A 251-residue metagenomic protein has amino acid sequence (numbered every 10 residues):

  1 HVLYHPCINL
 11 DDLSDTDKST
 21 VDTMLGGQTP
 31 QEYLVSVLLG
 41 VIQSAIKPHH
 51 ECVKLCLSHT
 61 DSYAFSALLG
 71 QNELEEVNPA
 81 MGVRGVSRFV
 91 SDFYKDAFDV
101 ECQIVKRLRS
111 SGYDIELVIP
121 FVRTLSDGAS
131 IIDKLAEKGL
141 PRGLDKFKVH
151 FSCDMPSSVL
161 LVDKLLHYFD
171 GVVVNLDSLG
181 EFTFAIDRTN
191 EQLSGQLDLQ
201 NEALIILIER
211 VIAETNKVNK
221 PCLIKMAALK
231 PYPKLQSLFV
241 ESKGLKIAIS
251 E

Functional and structural regions predicted by a protein language model:
H1-E251: Non-catalytic helical/linker scaffolds that mediate oligomerization, partner binding, and domain coupling around large
